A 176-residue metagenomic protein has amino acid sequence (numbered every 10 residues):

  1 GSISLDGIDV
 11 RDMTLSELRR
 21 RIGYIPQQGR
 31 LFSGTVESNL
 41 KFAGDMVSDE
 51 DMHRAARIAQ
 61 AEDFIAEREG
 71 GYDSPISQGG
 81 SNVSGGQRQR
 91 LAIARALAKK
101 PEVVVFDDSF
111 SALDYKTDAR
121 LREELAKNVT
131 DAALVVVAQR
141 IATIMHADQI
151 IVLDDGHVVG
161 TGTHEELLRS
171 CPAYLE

Functional and structural regions predicted by a protein language model:
S2-S4, D12, R19, E37-Q78 (+3 more regions): ABC ATPase nucleotide-binding domain helical subdomain, centered on the C-loop/LSGGQ "ABC signature"
S16, I22-P26, V135: ABC nucleotide-binding domain signature
G29-V47, I65, V83, S111 (+1 more regions): Conserved catalytic motifs of ABC-family nucleotide-binding domains
E67, K116, E123, D131 (+1 more regions): C-terminal portion of ABC ATPase nucleotide-binding domains
A98-E102, D131: A short, proline-enriched helix->beta-strand linker immediately N-terminal to the Walker B motif in ABC-type P-loop
V104-D107: Catalytic Walker B motif of ABC-type/P-loop ATPase nucleotide-binding domains
K127-A138: Conserved catalytic loops of ABC-family nucleotide-binding domains
